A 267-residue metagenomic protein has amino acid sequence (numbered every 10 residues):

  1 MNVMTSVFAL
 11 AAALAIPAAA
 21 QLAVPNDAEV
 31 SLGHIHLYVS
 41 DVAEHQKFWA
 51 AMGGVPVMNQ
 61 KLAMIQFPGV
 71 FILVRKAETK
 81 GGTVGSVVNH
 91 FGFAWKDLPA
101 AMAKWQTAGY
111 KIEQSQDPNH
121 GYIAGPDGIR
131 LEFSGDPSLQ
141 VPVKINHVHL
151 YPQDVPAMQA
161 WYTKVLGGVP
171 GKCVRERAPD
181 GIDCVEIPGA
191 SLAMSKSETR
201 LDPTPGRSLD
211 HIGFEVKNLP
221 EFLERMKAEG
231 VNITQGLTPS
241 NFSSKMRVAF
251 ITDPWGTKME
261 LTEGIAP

Functional and structural regions predicted by a protein language model:
M1-N2: N-terminal secretory signal peptides that target proteins for export/translocation
T5-A18: Bacterial N-terminal signal peptides
A20-D27, M102-L150, K172-S197, F214 (+2 more regions): Vicinal oxygen chelate
N26-Q60, M64: Mature N-terminal segment immediately following signal peptide/propeptide cleavage in secreted/periplasmic
V30-S40, A63-Q66, G81-K104, N119-A124 (+4 more regions): Vicinal oxygen chelate
S40-P56, A101-A108, D154-P170, A228: Amphipathic alpha-helical segments
V70-F71, A190: Well-ordered beta-strand scaffold positions
V74-A77: N-terminal post-signal-peptidase region of extra-cytosolic proteins
